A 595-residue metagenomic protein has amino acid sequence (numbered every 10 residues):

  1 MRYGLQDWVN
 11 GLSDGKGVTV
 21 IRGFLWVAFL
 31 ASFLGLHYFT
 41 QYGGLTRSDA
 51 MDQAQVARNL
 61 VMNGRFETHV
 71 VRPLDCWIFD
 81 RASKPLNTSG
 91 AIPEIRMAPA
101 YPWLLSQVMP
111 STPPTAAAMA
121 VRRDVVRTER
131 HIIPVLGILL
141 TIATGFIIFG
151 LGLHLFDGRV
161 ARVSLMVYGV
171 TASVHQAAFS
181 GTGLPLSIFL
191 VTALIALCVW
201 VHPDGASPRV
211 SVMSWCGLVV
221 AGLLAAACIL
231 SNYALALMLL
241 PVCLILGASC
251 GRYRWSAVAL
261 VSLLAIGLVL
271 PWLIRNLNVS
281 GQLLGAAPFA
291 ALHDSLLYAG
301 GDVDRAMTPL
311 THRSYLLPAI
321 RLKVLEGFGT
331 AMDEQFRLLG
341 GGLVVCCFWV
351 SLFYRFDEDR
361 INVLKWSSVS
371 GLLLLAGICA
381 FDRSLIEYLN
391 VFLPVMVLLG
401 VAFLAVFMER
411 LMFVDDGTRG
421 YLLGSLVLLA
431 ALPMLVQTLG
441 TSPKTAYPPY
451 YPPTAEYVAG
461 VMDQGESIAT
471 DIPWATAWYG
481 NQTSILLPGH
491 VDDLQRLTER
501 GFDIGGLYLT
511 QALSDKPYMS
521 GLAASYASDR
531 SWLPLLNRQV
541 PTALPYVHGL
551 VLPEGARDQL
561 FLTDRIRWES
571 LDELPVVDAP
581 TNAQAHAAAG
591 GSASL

Functional and structural regions predicted by a protein language model:
L5-D7, H202-G205, L237-I266, L273-I274: Perimembrane helix-loop-helix junctions
V18-V27, M166, S214-L223, L240-C243 (+3 more regions): Signature aromatic-anchored transmembrane alpha helix within multi-pass, membrane-resident enzymes that catalyze glycan
Q41-L45, G420-A477, T483, P488-V491 (+5 more regions): Membrane-embedded, lumen/periplasm-facing catalytic core of multi-pass transferases that use lipid-linked donors
A116-R130, G145-V170, I188-F189, D415-L423: Transmembrane-helix signature of polytopic, membrane-embedded enzymes that assemble or transfer cell-envelope glycans
I148, C243-A248, L322-N362, S368 (+1 more regions): Hydrophobic, aromatic-rich transmembrane alpha-helices and their immediate juxtamembrane boundary segments
S164-A172, A196, A225-I229, C243: Short helix- or helix-capping micro-motifs that position conserved polar/aromatic residues at function-defining sites
A177-A178, G183-L190, C228, L237-L240 (+2 more regions): Hydrophobic/aromatic-rich transmembrane helices and adjacent perimembrane loops
I229, A236, S256-C346, L429: Membrane-lumen/periplasm interface segments of specific transmembrane helices in polyprenyl phosphate-linked
